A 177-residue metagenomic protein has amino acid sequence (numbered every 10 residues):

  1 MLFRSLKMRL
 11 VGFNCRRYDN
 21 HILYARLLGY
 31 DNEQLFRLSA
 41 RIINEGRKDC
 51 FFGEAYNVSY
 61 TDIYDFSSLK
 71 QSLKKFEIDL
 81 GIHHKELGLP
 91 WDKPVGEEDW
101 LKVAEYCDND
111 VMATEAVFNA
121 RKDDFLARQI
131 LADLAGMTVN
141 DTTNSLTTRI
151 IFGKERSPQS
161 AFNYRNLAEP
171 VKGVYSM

Functional and structural regions predicted by a protein language model:
M1-K75: Conserved DEDDh/DEDDy metal-dependent 3′-5′ exonuclease domain
K48-F51, E86-P90: Short, compositionally biased low-complexity segments
I78-L87, K93-M177: Conserved "right-hand" nucleotidyltransferase catalytic core of DNA-directed polymerases
